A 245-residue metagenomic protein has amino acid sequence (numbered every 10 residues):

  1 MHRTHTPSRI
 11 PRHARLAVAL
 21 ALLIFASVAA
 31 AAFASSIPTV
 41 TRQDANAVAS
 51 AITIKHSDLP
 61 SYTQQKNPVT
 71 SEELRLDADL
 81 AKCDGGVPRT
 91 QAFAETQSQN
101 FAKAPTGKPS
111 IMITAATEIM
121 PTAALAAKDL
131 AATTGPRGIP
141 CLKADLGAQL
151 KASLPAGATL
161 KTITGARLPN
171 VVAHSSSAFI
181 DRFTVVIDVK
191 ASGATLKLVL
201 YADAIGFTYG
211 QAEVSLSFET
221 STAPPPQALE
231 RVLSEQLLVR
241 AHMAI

Functional and structural regions predicted by a protein language model:
M1-R12: N-terminal secretory signal peptides that target proteins for export/translocation
R12-V28: Sec-dependent N-terminal signal peptides
A26-Q43: C-terminal region of N-terminal signal peptides and the immediate post-cleavage residues of exported proteins
I37, A158-I245: A short, solvent-exposed beta-edge/loop patch
P38-D58, H242: N-terminal segment immediately downstream of the Sec signal-peptide cleavage site in secreted/extracellular proteins
Q43, M112-P121, E219-Q227: Second-shell loop/turn segments in exported
S57, A127-A131, G135, R231 (+2 more regions): Solvent-exposed, polar/charged alpha-helical surfaces in well-ordered, non-transmembrane soluble domains, broadly
Q65, S71-G193: A small/polar (G/S/T-enriched), proline-flanked helix-loop surface module common in exported/cell-envelope proteins
